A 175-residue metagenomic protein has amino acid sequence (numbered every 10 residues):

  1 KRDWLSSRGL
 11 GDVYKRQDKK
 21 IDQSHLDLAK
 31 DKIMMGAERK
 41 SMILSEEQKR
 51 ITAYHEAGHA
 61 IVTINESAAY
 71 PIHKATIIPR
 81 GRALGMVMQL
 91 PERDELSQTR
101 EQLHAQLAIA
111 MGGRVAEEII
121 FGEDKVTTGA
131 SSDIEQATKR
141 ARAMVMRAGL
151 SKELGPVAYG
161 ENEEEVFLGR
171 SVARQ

Functional and structural regions predicted by a protein language model:
K1-Y14: Single conserved hydrophobic/aromatic residue that forms the stacking wall/gate of nucleotide- or nucleobase-binding
L5, S41-S45, P91, D124-K125: Short coil/turn segments at secondary-structure junctions
K15-L26, K32-I51, A148-V157, R174: C-terminal helical "lid" subdomain and adjoining coupling/linker elements of P-loop NTPases
R50-Y54, A60-Q175: Soluble catalytic regions of large protease machineries
